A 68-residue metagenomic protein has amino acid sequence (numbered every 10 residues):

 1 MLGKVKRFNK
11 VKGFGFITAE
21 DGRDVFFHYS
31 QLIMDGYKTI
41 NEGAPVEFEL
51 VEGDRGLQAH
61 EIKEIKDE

Functional and structural regions predicted by a protein language model:
K4-Q31, Y37, E61: S1/OB-fold single-stranded RNA-binding interface
V5, E47-E49: Short, surface-exposed charged micro-motifs
K12, G22-D24, P45, E52 (+1 more regions): N-terminal low-complexity, intrinsically disordered patches enriched in charged
D35-E47: Short nucleic-acid-contacting surface segments enriched for D/E, G, S/T with interspersed K/R
V51-E68: OB-fold/S1-family single-stranded nucleic acid-binding modules
